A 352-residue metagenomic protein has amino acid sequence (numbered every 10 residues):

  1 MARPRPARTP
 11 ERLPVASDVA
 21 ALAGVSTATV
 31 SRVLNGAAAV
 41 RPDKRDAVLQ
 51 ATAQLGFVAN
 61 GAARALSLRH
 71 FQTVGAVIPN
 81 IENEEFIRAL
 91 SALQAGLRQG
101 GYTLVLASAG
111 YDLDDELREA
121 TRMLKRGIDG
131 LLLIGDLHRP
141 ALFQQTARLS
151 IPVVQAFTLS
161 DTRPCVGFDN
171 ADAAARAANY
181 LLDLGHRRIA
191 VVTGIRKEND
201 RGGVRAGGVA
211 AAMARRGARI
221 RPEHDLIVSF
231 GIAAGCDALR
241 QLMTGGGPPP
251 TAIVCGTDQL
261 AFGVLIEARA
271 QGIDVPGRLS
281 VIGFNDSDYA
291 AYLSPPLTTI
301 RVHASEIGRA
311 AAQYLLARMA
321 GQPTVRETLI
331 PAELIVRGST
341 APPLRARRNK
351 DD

Functional and structural regions predicted by a protein language model:
M1-P10, Q54, A95-G100, R148-Q155 (+1 more regions): Bacterial carbohydrate/catabolite-sensing allosteric modules
M1-Q72, M213, R347-D351: N-terminal helix-turn-helix DNA-binding module of bacterial transcription factors
S26, Q72, D129, R187-I189 (+1 more regions): Short acidic/polar active-site loop segments enriched in Thr and Asp
T29, G75, L132, A190-V191 (+1 more regions): Conserved beta-strand positions in the central sheet of alpha/beta enzyme cores
F57, G110-L113, I134-R139, S160 (+1 more regions): Short beta->alpha connector loops
F57-R122, G127-G130, I195, G207-A211: Amphipathic helical "hinge" segments at domain boundaries
A63, L117-T121, F143, A178 (+1 more regions): Short hydrophobic/charged patches on amphipathic alpha-helices used for structural packing and interfaces
L137-R148: Active-site-adjacent beta->alpha loops and helix N-cap segments on the catalytic face of soluble alpha/beta enzymes
